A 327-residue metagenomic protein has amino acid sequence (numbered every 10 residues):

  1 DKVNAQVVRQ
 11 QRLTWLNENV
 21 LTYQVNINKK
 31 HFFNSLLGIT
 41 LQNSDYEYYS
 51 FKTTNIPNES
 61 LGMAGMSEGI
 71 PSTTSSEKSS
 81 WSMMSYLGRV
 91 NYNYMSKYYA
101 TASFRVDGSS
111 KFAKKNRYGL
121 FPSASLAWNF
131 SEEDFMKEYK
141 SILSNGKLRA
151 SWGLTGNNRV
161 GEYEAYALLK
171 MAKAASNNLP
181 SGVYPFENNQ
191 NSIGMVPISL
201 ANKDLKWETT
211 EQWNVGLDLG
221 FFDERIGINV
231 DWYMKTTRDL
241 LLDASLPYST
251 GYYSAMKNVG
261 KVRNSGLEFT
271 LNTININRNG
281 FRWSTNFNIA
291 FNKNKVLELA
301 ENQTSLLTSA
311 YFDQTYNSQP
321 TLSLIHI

Functional and structural regions predicted by a protein language model:
D1-T321, I325: Extracellular/periplasmic, surface-exposed regions of secreted and cell-surface proteins
